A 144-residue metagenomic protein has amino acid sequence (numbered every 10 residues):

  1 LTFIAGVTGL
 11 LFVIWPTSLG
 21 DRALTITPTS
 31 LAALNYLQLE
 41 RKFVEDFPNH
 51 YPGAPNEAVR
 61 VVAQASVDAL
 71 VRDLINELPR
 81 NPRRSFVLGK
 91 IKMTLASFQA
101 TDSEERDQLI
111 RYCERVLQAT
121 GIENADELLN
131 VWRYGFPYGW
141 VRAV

Functional and structural regions predicted by a protein language model:
L1-F12: Hydrophobic membrane-insertion alpha-helices, especially the h-region of bacterial N-terminal signal peptides
L10-V13, L24-I26, R84: Hydrophobic transmembrane signal anchors and adjacent membrane-proximal interface regions, especially in viral
T17-A33, S103-V144: Amphipathic alpha-helical binding modules
L19-N76, F136-A143: Short terminal alpha-helical segments
L37, E57-Q64, N81-L88, S103 (+1 more regions): Alpha-solenoid helical-repeat scaffolds
V62-A69, K90-M93, Q108, Y112-R115: Charged, amphipathic alpha-helical oligomerization/scaffolding segments
V67-D102: Mature extracytoplasmic domains of secretory-pathway proteins
